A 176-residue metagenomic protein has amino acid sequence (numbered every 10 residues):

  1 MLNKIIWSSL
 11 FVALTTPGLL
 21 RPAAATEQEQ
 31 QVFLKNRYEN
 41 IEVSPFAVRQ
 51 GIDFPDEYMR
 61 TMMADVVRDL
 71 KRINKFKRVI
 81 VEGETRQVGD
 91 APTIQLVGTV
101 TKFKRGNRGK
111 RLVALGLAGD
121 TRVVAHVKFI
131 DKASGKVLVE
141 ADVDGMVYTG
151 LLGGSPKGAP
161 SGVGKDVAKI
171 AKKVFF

Functional and structural regions predicted by a protein language model:
M1-S9: Bacterial N-terminal signal peptides that target proteins for export
S8-G18: Bacterial N-terminal signal peptides
G18-R72, G106, E140-D144, K172-F176: A structural "domain/chain start" motif
T26, V79, D120-R122: Short solvent-exposed loop/turn micro-motifs enriched in small/polar/acidic residues
D53-T61, L117, G150-K165: Soluble non-cytosolic domains of exported or imported proteins
N74-T85: Surface-exposed patches in mature extracellular/periplasmic domains of secreted proteins
G83-K136, Y148-G154: Surface-exposed short loop/turn segments
V163-K173: C-terminal or internal capping secondary-structure element at the end of a domain, subdomain, or sheet
